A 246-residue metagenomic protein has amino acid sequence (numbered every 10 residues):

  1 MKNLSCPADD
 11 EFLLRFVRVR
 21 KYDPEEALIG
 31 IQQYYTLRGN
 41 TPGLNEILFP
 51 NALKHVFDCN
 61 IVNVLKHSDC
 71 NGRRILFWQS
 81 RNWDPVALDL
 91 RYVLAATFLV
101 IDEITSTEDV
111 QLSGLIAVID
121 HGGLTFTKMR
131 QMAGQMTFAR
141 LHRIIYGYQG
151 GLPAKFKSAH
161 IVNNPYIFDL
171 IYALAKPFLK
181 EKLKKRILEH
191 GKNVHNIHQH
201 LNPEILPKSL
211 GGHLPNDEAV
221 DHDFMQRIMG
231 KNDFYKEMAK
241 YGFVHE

Functional and structural regions predicted by a protein language model:
M1-E246: Basic, amphipathic alpha-helical/coil surface patches used to engage anionic, phosphate-bearing ligands and membranes
